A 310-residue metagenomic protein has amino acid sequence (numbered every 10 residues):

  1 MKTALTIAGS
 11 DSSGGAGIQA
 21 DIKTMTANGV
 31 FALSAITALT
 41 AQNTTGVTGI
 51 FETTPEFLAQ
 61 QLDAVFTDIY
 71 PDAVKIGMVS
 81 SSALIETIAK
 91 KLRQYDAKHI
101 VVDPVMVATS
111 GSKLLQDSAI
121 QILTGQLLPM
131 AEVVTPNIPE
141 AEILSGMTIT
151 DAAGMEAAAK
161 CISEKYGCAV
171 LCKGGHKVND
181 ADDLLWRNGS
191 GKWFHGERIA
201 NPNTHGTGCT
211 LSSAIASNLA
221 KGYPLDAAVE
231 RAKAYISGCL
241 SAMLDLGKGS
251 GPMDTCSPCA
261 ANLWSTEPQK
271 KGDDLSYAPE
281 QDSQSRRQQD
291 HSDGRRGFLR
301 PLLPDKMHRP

Functional and structural regions predicted by a protein language model:
K2-T6, I22-T109, C259: Conserved N-terminal subdomain of the carbohydrate kinase-like
I7-S13, K192-H205: Short pre-catalytic strand/loop immediately N-terminal to key active-site residues, enriched for Gly-Thr
Q19, E142-I143, N201-L225: Short, small-residue alpha-helix embedded
N28-L33, K192, N218-R231: Phosphate-handling active-site elements
G49-E52, D226-Y277, G294: Charged C-terminal helix
D117-G191: Conserved phosphate/ATP/ADP-binding segment of small-molecule kinases
D274, D282, D290-D293, D305-H308: Intrinsic-disorder-associated, low-complexity terminal segments enriched in Asp/Asn/His/Tyr and depleted of Lys/Arg
